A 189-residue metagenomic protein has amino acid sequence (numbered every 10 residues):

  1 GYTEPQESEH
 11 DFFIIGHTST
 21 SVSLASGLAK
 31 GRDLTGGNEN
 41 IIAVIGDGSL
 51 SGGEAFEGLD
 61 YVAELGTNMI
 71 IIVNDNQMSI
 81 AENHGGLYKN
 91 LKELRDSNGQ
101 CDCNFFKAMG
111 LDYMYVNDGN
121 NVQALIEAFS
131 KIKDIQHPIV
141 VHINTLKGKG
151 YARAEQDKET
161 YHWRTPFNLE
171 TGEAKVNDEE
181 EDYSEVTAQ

Functional and structural regions predicted by a protein language model:
G1-L65, Y183-Q189: Cofactor-binding active-site loop characterized by glycine-rich and histidine/acidic residues
Y2-P5, K30-N40, G85-A128, A174-V176: Conserved thiamine diphosphate
G27, A43-V44, I71-V73, I143: Structural beta-sheet core signal
N40-I42, N68-I70, P138-V140: Residue-level preference for the first positions of well-ordered beta-strands
E57-Y61, F105, E127-K131: Alpha-helical scaffold elements adjacent to nucleotide-binding pockets in ATP/GTP-utilizing enzyme cores
E57-Y61, G66, H84-L91, R95 (+1 more regions): Short secondary-structure boundary/capping segments
A63-A81: A glycine-rich helix N-cap at a beta->alpha junction
V73, I80, K89, N120-E181: Terminal amphipathic helices with adjacent charged low-complexity linkers/tails
